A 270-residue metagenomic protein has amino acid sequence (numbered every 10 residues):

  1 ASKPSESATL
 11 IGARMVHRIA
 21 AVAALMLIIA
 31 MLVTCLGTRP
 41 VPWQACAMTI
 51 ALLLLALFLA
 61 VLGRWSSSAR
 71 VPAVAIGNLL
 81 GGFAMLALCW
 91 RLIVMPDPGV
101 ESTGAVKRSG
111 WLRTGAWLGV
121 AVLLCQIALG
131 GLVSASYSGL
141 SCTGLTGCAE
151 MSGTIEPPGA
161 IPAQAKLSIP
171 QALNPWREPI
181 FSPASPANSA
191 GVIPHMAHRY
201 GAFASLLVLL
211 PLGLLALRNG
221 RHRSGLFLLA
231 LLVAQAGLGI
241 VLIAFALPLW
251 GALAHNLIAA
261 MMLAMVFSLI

Functional and structural regions predicted by a protein language model:
A1-I270: Polytopic transmembrane helical bundles with strong interfacial aromatic enrichment
